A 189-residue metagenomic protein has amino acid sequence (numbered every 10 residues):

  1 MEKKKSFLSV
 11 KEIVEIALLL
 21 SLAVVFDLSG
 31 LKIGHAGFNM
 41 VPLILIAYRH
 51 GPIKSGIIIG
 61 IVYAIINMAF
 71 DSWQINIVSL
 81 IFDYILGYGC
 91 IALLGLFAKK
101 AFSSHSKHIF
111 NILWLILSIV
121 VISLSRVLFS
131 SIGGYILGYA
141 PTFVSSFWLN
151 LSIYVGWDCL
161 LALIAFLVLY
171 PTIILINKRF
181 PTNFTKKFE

Functional and structural regions predicted by a protein language model:
M1-K54, I58: Hydrophobic transmembrane alpha-helices
L20-S29, V62-S72, S123-F129: Aromatic-anchored segments of alpha-helical transmembrane domains
K32-G37, S72-I81, L96-E189: Membrane-embedded alpha-helical hairpins and interfacial helices in multi-pass inner-membrane proteins
N39-L43, D83-I91, L161-A165: Hydrophobic core segments of transmembrane alpha-helices in multi-pass, intramembrane catalytic enzymes
V41, I61-I65, V168-T172: Hydrophobic transmembrane alpha-helices of multi-pass, membrane-embedded glycosylation machinery
H50-K54, A69-I75: Juxtamembrane membrane-interface segments at transmembrane alpha-helix termini
I57-V62, V78, F82: Hydrophobic alpha-helical membrane segments of integral membrane proteins
